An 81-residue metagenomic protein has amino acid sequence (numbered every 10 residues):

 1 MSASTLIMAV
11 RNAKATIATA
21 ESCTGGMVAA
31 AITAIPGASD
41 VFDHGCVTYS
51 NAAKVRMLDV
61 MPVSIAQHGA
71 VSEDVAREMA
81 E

Functional and structural regions predicted by a protein language model:
M1-E81: Short alpha-helical segments enriched in small residues
